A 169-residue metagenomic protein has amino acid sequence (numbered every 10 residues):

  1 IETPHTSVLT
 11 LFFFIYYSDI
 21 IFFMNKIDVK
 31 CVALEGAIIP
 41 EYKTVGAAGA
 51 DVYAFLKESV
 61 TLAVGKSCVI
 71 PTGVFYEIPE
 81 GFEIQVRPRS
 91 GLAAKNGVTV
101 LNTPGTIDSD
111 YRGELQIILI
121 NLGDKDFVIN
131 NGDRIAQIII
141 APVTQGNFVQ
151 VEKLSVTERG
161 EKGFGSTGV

Functional and structural regions predicted by a protein language model:
I1-V8: Hydrophobic alpha-helical membrane-insertion segments
E2, I20-V169: DUTPase catalytic domain/fold
V8-F23: Hydrophobic alpha-helical signal peptides and transmembrane signal-/tail-anchor segments that drive secretory-pathway
